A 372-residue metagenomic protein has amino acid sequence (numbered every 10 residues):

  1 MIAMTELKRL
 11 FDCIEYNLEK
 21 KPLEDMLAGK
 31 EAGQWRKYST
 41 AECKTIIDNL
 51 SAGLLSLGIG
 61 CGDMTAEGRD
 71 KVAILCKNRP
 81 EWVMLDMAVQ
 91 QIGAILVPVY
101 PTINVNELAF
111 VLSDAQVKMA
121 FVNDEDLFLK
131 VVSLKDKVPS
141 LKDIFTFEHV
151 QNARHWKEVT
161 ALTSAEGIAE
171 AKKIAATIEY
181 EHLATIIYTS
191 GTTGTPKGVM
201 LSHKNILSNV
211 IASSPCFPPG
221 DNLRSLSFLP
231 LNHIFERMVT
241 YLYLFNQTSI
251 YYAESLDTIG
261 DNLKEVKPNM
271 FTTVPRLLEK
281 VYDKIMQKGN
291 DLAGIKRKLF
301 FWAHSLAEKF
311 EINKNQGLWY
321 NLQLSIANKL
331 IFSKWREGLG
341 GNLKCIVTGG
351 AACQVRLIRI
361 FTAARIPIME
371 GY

Functional and structural regions predicted by a protein language model:
I2-K8, A153-L183: Flexible, low-complexity linker/hinge segments
M4-L27, T45: A short N-terminal helical cap/helix-turn-helix that marks the beginning of AMP-binding/adenylate-forming
P22-D25, T146, E166-Y188, T195 (+1 more regions): Conserved pre-ATP/AMP-binding loop-to-beta segment of ANL
L27-M87, N104-A109, K157-T163, H203: Conserved AMP-binding/adenylate-forming core of the ANL superfamily
K37-T40, A184-V210: Conserved AMP-binding A3 loop
D70-K71, K77-V97, P101-V105, S113-M119 (+3 more regions): A short helix-loop-beta submotif of the ANL/AMP-binding
Q91-L162: Structural core segment of the AMP-binding/adenylate-forming
L207-S227, L231-F332, N342, P367: Conserved AMP-binding/adenylation subdomain of ANL enzymes
